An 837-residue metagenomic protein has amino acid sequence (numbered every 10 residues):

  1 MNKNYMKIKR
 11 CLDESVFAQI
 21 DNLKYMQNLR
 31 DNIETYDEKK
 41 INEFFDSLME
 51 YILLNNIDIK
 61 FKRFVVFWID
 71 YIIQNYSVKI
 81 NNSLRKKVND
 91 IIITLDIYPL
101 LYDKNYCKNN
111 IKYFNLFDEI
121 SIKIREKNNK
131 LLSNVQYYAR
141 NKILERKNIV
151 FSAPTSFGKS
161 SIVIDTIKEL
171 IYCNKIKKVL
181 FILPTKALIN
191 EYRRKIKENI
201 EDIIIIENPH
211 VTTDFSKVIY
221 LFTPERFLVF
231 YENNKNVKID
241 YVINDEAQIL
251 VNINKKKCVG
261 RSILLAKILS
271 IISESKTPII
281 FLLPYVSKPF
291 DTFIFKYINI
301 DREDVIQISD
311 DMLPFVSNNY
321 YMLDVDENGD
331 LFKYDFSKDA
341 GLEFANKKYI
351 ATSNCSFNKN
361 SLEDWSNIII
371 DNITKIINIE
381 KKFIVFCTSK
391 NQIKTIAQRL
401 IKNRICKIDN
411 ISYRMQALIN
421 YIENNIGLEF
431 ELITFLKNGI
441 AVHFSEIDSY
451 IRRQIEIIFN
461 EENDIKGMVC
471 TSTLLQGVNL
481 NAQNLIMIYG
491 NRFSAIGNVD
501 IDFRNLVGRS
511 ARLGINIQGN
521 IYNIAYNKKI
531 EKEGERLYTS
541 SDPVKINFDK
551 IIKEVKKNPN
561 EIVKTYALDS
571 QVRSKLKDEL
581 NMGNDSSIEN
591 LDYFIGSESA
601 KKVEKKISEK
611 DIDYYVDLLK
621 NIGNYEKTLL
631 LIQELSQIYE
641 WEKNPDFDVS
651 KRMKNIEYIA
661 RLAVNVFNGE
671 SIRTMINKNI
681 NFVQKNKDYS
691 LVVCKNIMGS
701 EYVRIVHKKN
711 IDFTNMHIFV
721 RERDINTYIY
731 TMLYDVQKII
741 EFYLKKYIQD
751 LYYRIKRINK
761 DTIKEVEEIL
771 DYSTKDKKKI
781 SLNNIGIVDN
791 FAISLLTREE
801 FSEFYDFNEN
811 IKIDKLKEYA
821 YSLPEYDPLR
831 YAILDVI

Functional and structural regions predicted by a protein language model:
R10-I93, K112-F117, K564-I837: C-terminal accessory/interaction regions of large nucleic acid-associated machines
N110-K123, K130, N134-N141, V150-F157 (+6 more regions): Conserved C-terminal RecA-like helicase domain
F181, Y220-T223, I243, P278-P284 (+1 more regions): Structural recognition of the conserved hydrophobic beta-strand(s) that form the central parallel beta-sheet of P-loop
P224, D245-A247, Y489: Walker B catalytic acidic pair
N233-P278: SF2 helicase catalytic motif II
K238-I243, G467-N491, G519-I524: A short beta-strand element within the Helicase C-terminal
S270, T277-R399, A441: Conserved interdomain linker/interface between the two RecA-like ATPase lobes of SF2 helicase motors
S273-I280, L480, R492-F493, V499-S541: Conserved segment of the helicase C-terminal RecA-like domain
